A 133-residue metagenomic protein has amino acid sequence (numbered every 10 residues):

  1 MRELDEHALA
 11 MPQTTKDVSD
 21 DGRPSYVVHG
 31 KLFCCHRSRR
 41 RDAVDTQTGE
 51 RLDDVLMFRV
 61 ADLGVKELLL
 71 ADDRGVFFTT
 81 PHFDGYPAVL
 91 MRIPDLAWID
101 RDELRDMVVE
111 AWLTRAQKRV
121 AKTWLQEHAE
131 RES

Functional and structural regions predicted by a protein language model:
M1-S133: Charge-dense, helix-prone N-terminal extensions
